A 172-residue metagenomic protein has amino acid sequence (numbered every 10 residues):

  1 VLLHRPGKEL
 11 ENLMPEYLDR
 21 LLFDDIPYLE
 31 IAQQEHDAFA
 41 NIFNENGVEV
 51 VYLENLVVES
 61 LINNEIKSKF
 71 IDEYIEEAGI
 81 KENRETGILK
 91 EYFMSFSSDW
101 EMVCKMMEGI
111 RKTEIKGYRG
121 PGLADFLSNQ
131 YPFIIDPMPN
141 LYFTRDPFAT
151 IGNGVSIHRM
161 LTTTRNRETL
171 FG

Functional and structural regions predicted by a protein language model:
V1-G172: The feature marks the mature, well-folded catalytic cores of soluble enzymes
